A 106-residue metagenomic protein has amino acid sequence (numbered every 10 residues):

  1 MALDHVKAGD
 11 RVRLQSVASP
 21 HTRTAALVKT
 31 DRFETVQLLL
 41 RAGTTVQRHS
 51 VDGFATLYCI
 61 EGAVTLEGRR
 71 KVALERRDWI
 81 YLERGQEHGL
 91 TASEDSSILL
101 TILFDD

Functional and structural regions predicted by a protein language model:
M1-V36, E67: A short, N-terminal "cap"/entry segment at the start of jelly-roll beta-barrel domains of the cupin/DSBH fold
V28-F33, A42-A55: A short beta-loop-beta micro-motif enriched in histidine and acidic residues
T45, D78-W79, E87, S97: Residue-level marker of beta-strand positions
G53-E67: Glycine- and acidic-residue-biased ligand/ion/polar-headgroup-sensing regions
I60-E61, E75-R76, E94: A cytosolic small-molecule/anion-sensing beta-strand core signal
R69-G85: Short acidic-glycine-tyrosine-enriched beta hairpin
R84-D106: Ligand-binding loop in jelly-roll beta-barrel domains
